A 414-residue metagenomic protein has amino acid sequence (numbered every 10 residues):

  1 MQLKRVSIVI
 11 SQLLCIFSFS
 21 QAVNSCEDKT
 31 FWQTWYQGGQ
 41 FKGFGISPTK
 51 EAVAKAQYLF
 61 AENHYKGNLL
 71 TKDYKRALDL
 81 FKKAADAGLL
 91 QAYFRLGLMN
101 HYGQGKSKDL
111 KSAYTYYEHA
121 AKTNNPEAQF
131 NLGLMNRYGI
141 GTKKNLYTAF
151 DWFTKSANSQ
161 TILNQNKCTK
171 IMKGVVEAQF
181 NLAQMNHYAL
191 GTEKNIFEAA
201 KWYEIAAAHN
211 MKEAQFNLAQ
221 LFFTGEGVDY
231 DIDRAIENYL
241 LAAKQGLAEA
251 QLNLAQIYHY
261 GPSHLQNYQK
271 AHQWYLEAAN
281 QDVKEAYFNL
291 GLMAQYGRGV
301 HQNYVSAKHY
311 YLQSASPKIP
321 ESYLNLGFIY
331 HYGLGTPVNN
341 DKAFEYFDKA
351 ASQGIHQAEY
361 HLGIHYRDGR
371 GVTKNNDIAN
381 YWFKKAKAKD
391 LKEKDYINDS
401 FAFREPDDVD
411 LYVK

Functional and structural regions predicted by a protein language model:
M1-S25: Classical Sec-dependent N-terminal signal peptides that target proteins to the secretory pathway
G39, G45, K50-V53, Q57 (+23 more regions): Short helix-capping/linker turns of helical repeat alpha-solenoids
Q57-K66, L80, R95-Y102, N131-Y138 (+8 more regions): Hydrophobic face of amphipathic alpha-helices that form TPR/SEL1-like repeat modules and related alpha-solenoid
E321-K385: Ankyrin-repeat and related helical/solenoid repeat scaffolds used for protein-protein interactions
T373-K374, I378-K414: Terminal, low-structured helical/coil segments at or just beyond the last alpha-helical repeat
